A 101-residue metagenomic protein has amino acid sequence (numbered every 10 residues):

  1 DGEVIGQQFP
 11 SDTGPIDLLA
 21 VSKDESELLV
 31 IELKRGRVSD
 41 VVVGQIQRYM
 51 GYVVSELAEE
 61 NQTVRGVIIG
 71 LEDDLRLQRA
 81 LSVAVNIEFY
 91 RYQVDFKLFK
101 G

Functional and structural regions predicted by a protein language model:
D1-G101: Charged, terminal alpha-helix-loop-beta segments that serve as non-catalytic nucleic-acid engagement and/or assembly
